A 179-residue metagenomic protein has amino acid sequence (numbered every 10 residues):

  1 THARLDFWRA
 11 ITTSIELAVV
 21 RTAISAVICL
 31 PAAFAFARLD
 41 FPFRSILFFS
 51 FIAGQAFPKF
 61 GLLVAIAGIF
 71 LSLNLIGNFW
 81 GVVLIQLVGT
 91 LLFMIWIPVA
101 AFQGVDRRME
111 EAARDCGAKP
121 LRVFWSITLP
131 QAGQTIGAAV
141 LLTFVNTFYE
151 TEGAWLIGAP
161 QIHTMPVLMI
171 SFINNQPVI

Functional and structural regions predicted by a protein language model:
H2-L5, T147-I179: Interhelical loop and adjacent transmembrane-helix boundary motif in polytopic membrane transport permeases
R4-A35: Transmembrane alpha-helix signature in integral membrane proteins
D6, R38-L47, L75-W80, P120 (+2 more regions): Membrane-helix interface segments
D6-E16, G68-M94, G133-T135: Loop-to-helix entry region at the N-terminal start of transmembrane alpha-helices in multi-pass membrane transporters
I11, F36, A53, A100 (+1 more regions): Short hydrophobic faces within alpha-helices
I11, I15, V19, A23 (+7 more regions): Residue-level signature of the transmembrane alpha-helical core of multi-pass small-molecule transporters
I28-G68, E110: Cytoplasmic-entry segments and transmembrane alpha-helices of multi-pass inner-membrane transporters
L87-V88, I95-V99, D106-R107, P120-Y149: Transmembrane alpha-helices
